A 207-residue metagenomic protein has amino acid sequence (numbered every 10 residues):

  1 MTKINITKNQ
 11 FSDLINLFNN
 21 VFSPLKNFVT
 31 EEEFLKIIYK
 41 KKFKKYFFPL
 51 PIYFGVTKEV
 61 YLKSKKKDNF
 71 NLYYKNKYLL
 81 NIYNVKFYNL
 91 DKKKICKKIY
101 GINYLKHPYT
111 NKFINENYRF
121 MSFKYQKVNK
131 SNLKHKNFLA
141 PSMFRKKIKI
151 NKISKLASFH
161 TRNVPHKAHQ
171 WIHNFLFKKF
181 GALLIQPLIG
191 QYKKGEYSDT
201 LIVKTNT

Functional and structural regions predicted by a protein language model:
M1-T207: Nucleotidyltransferase catalytic core that binds NTPs
